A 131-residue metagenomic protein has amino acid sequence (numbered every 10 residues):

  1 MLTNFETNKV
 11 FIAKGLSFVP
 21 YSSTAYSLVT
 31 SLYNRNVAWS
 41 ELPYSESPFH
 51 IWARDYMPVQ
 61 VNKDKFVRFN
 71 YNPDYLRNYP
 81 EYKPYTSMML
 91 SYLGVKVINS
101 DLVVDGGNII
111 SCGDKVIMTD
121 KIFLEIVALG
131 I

Functional and structural regions predicted by a protein language model:
M1-I131: The feature marks the mature, well-folded catalytic cores of soluble enzymes
